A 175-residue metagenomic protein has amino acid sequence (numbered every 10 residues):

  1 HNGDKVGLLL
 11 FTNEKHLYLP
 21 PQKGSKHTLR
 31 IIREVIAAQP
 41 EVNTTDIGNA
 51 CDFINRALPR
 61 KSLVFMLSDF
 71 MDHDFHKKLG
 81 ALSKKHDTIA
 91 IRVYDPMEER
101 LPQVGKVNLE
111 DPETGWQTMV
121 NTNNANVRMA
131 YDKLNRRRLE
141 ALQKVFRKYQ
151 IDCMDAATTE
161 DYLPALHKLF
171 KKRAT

Functional and structural regions predicted by a protein language model:
H1-K23, V64-F65: Von Willebrand factor
L17-E34, Y149, K172: Short, electropositive alpha-helical surface patch
P20-K23, Q39-V42, M154: Pocket-edge positions in alpha/beta enzyme catalytic cores
H27-S62, D74-F75: Von Willebrand factor
Q39, L67, A130-Y131: A generic structural signal for short
R56-L63, D74, K78-T175: Von Willebrand factor type A / integrin I
F70: Active-site metal-binding loops of divalent metal-dependent hydrolases
